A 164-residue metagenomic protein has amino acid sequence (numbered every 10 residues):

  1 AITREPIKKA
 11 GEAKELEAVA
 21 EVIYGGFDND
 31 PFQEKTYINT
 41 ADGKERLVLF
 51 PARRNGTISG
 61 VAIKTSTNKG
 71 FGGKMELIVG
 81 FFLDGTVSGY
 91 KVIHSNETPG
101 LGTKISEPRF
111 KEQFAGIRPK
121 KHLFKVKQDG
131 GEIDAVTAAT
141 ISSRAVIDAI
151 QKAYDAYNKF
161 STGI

Functional and structural regions predicted by a protein language model:
A1-I164: Flexible, solvent-exposed loop/hinge segments and secondary-structure transition points
